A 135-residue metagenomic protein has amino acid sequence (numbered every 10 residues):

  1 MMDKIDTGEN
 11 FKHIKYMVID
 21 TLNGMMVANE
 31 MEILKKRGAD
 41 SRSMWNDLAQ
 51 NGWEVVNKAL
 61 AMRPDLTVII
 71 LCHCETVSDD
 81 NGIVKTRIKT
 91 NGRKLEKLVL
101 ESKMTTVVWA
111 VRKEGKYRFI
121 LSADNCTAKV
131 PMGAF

Functional and structural regions predicted by a protein language model:
M1-Y16: Basic, amphipathic N-terminal segments that precede the first structured/catalytic domain
K4, A28, V55-K58, V99 (+1 more regions): Alpha-helical scaffold elements adjacent to nucleotide-binding pockets in ATP/GTP-utilizing enzyme cores
G8-E9, N46, K58: Intein modules and their embedded homing endonuclease domains
Y16-V18, I69-I70: Structural motif
I19-N46: Conserved P-loop NTPase nucleotide-binding/switch module
S41-W53, T76: Conserved Switch II/interswitch segment of TRAFAC-class P-loop GTPases
N51-P64: Catalytic-core regions built around general acid/base machinery
M62, L66-F135: Phosphate-binding/switch region of NTP-binding enzymes
